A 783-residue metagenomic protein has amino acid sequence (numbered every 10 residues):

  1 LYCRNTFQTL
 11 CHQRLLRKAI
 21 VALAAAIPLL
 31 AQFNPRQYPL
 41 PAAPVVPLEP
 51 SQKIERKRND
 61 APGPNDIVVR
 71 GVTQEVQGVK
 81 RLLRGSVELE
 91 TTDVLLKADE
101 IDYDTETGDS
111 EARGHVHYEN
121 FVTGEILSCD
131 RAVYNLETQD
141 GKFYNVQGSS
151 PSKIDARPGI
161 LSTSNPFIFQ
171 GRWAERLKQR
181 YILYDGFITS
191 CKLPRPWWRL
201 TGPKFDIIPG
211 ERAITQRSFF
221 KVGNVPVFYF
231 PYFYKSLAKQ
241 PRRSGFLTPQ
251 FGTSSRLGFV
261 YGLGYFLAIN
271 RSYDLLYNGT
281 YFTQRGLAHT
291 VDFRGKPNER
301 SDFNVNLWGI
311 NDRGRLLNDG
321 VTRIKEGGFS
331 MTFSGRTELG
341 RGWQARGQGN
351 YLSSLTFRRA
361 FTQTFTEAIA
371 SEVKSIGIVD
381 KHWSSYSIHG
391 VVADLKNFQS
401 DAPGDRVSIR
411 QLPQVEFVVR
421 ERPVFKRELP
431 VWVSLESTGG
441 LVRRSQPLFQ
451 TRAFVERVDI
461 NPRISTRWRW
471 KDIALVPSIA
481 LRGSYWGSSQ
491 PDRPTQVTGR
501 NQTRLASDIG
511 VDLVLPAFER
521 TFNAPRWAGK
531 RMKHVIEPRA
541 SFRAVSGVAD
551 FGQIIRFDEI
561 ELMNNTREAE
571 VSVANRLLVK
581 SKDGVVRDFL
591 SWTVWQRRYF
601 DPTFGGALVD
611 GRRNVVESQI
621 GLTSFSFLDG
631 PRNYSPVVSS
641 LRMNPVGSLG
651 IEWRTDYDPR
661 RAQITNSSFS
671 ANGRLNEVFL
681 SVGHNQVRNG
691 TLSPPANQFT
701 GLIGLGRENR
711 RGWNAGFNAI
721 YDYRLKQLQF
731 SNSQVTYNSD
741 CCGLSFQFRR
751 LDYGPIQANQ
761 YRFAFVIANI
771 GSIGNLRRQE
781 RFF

Functional and structural regions predicted by a protein language model:
Y2, T9, A31-R36, V46: Intrinsic disorder/low-complexity signature
Y2-L23: Bacterial N-terminal signal peptides that target proteins for export
R14-L15, G78, I651: Short alpha-helical segments used as structural interaction elements across diverse proteins
I20-L23, D104, R469, K530: Residues at the start of alpha-helices and the adjacent loop-to-helix junctions
A22-Q32: Hydrophobic h-region of N-terminal signal peptides that target proteins for export in Gram-negative bacteria
N34-T189: Charged (often Lys/Glu-rich) extended helix/loop segments that serve as interaction or gating elements
E125-I126, D130-T189, L193-P209, I214-F783: Outer-membrane beta-barrel proteins and related beta-barrel translocases across Gram-negative bacteria
